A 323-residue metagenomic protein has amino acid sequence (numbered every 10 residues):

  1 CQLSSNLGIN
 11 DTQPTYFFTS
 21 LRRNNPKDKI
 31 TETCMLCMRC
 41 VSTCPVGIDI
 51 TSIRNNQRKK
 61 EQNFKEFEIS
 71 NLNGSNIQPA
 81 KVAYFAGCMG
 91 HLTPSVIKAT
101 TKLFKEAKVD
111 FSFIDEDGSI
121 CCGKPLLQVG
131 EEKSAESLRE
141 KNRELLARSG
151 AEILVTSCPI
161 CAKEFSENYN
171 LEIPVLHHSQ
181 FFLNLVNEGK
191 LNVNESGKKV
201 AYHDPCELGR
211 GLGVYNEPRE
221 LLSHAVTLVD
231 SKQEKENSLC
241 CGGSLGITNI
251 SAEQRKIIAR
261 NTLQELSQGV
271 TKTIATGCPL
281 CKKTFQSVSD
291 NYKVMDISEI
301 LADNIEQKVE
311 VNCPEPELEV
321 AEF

Functional and structural regions predicted by a protein language model:
C1-T33: Ferredoxin-type iron-sulfur electron-transfer modules and their immediate structural context
T15, K29-M35, R39-T43, G47-F323: Iron-sulfur cluster-binding electron-transfer modules in prokaryotic oxidoreductases
